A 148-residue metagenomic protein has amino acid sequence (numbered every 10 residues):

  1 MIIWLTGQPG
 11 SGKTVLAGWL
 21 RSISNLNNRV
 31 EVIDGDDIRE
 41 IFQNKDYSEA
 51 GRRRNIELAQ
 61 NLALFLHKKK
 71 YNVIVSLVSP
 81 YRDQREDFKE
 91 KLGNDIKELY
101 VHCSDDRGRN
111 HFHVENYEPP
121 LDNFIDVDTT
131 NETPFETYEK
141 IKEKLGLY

Functional and structural regions predicted by a protein language model:
I2: Walker A (P-loop) ATP-phosphate-binding motif of ABC ATPase nucleotide-binding domains
L5: Hydrophobic anchor at the beta1->P-loop junction of P-loop NTPases
P9: The conserved Walker
T14: Walker A/P-loop
A17-L62, K68: Conserved substrate/cofactor phosphate-moiety recognition/catalytic segment in nucleotide-dependent phosphotransferases
V30-V32, I96-Y100, F124-D126: Conserved beta-strand scaffold positions in the cores of enzyme catalytic domains, especially in NTP/NDP-utilizing
I41, K45-D46, A63-V73, L77-P120: ATP-dependent NMP and nucleoside kinases share a basic, alpha-helical "lid"
V101-Y148: Small-molecule kinase domains that catalyze NTP-dependent phosphoryl transfer to phosphate-bearing small molecules
